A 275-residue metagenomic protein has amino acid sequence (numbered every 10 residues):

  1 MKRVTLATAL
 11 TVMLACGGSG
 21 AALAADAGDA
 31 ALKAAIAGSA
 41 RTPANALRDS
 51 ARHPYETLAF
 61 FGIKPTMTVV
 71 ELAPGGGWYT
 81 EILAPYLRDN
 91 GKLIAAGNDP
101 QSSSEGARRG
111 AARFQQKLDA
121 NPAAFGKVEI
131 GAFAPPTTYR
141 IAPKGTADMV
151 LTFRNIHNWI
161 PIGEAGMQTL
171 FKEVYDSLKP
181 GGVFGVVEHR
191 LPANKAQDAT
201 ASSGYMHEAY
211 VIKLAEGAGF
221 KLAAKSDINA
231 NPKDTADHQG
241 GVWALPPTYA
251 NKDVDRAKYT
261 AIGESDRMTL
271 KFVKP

Functional and structural regions predicted by a protein language model:
G28-P65, I82: Class I SAM-dependent methyltransferase Rossmann-like catalytic core, especially the SAM/SAH-binding loop
K64-G75: Conserved class I S-adenosyl-L-methionine
T66, D89-N90, L178-F184: Short glycine-dipeptide loop
A84-P85, A165-P180: A short glycine-rich, Lys/Arg-flanked "PGG" loop and its adjoining helix->strand segment in the class I
I94-A96, F171, G181-H189: Conserved beta-strand signature within the Rossmann-like core of class I S-adenosyl-L-methionine
V128, Y139-L151: A short acidic, Gly/Pro-enriched loop at the edge of an enzyme's catalytic core that lines a small-molecule cofactor
Q197-K225: Conserved Class I S-adenosyl-L-methionine
A218, D255-P275: C-terminal lobe and adjacent flexible extensions of AdoMet/dcAdoMet transferase-like proteins
